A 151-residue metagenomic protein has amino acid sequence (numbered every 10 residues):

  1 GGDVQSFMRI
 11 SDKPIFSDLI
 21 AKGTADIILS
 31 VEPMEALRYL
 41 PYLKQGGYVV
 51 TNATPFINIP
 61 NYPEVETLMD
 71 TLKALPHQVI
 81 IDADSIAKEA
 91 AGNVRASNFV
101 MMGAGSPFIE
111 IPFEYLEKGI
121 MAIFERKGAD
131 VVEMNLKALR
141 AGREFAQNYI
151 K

Functional and structural regions predicted by a protein language model:
G1-K151: Active-site cofactor/cluster-binding pocket
